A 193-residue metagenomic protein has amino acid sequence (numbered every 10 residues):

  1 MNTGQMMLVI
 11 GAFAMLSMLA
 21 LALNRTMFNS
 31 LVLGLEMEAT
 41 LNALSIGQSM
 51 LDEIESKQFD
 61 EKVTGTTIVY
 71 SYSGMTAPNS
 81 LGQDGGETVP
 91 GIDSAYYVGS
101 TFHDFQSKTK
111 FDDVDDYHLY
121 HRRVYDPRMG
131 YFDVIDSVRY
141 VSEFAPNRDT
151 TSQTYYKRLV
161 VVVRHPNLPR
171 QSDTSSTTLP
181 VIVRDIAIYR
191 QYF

Functional and structural regions predicted by a protein language model:
T3-Q48: Aliphatic-rich helix starts adjacent to a transmembrane/signal segment
L41, L51-F193: Low-complexity, Gly/Pro-rich coil/beta segments used as flexible assembly/activation regions
